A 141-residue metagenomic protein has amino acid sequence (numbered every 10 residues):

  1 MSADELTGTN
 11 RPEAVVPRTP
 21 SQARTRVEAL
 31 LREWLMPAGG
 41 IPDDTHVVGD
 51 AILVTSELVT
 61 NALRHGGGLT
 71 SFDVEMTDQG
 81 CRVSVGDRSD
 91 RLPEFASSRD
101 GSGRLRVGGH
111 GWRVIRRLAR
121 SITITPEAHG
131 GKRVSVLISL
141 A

Functional and structural regions predicted by a protein language model:
M1-L6, R18, L31, L35-G39: Polar low-complexity intrinsically disordered regions
M1-V15, L63-A141: Conserved beta-strand-loop-beta-strand hairpin that lines the nucleotide-binding pocket of ATP/GTP-utilizing enzymes
G8-A29: Short beta-to-alpha transition helix within the HATPase_c
P20, R24, D44-V48, W112: Short, structured helix-loop boundary elements
A29, E33, S89-L92: A glycine-centered beta->alpha junction motif in the catalytic cores of kinase/phosphotransferase enzymes
L31-S56: Conserved short strand/loop->alpha-helix "switch" segment adjacent to the catalytic nucleotide/phosphoryl-transfer site
V54, V59-R64: Short, well-structured hydrophobic secondary-structure segments
